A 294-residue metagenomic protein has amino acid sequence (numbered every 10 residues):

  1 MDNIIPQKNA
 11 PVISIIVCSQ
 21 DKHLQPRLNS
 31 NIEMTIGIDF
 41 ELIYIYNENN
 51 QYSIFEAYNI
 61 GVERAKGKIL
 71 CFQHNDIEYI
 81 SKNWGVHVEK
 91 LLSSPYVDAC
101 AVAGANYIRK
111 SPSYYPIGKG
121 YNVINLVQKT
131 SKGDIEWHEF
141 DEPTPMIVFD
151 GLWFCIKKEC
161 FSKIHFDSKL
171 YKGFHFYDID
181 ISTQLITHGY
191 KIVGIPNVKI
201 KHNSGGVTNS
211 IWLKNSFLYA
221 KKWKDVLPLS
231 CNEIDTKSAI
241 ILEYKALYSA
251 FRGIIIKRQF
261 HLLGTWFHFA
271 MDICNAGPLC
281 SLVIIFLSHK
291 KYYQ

Functional and structural regions predicted by a protein language model:
M1-N9, V17, D21-I36: Short, well-formed alpha-helical segments that are part of the catalytic scaffolds of diverse glycosyltransferases
Q20, T236-Q294: Non-catalytic, C-terminal membrane-associated alpha-helical segments of glycosyltransferases
N49-A65: Glycine-rich, basic loop-to-helix element that forms the pyrophosphate-binding segment of sugar-nucleotide handling
Q51, E78, K82-N122: Conserved donor NDP-sugar-binding/catalytic core segment of glycosyltransferases
L70: Short aromatic/hydrophobic "clamp" motif used to bind/position activated sugar donors
V88, D141, I147-I164, L170-V198: A short, conserved alpha-helix in the catalytic core of glycosyltransferases
G120-M146: Short, flexible, basic/aromatic active-site loop/helix in glycosyltransferases
H188-S230, I234-K237: Active-site donor/metal-binding and catalytic loop motifs of nucleotide-sugar-dependent glycosylation enzymes
